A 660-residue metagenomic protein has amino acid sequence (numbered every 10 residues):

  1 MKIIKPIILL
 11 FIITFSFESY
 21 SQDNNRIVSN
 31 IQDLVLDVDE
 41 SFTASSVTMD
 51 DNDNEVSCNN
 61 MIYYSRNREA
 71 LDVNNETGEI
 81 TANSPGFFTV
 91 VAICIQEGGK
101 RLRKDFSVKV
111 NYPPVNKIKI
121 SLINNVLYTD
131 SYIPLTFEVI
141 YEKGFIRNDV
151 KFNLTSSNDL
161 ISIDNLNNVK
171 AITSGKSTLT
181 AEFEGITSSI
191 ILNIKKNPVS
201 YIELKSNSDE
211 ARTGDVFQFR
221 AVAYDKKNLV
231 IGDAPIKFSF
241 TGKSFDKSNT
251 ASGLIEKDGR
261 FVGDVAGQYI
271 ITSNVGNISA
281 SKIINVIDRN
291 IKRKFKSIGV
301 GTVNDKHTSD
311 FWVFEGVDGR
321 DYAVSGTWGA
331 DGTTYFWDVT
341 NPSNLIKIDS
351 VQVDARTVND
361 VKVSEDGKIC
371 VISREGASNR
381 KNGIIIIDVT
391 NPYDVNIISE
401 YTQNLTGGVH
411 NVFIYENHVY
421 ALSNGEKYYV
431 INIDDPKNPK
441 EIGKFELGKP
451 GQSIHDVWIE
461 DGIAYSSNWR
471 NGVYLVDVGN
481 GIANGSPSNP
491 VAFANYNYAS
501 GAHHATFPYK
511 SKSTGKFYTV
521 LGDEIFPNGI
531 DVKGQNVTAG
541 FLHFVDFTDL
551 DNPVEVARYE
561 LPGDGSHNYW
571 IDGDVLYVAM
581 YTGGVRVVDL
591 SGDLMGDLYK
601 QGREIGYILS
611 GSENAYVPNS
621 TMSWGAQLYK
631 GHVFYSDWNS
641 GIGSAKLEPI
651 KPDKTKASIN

Functional and structural regions predicted by a protein language model:
M1-N24: Bacterial Sec-dependent N-terminal signal peptides
I4, N83, N111-Y112, Y132 (+6 more regions): Selective for proline/serine-rich intrinsically disordered segments in cytosolic/nuclear regulatory regions
I4-I7, K119, T308, T538: Residue-level detector of intrinsically disordered/flexible regions characterized by low predicted structural confidence
I4-P6, I80, V169, F311 (+1 more regions): Conserved short hydrophobic patches within well-ordered secondary structure
Q22-I291: Extracytoplasmic soluble-region selector
K205-N207, D264-N660: Feature marking well-ordered beta-strand scaffolds used for ligand recognition
